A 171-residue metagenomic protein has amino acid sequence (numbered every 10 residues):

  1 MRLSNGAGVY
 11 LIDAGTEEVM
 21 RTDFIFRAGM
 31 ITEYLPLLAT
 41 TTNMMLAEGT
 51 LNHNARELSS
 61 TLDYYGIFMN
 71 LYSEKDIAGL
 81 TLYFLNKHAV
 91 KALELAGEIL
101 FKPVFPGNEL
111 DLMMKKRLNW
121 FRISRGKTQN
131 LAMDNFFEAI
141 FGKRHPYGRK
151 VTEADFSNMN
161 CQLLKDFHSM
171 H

Functional and structural regions predicted by a protein language model:
M1, E138-H171: Histidine-acidic residue clusters that define the catalytic metal-binding segment of zinc metallopeptidase domains
Y10-I12, E17-M44, A55-F101, N130-A154: M16 family metallopeptidases and their MPP-like homologs
M45-G49, L100, F121: Short amphipathic alpha-helical interaction patches enriched in hydrophobic/aromatic residues with interspersed Lys/Arg
P103-R122: Acidic/histidine-enriched alpha-helical segments
L118-D134: Short acidic/His-enriched helical or mixed secondary-structure segments at domain edges of catalytic enzymes and some
